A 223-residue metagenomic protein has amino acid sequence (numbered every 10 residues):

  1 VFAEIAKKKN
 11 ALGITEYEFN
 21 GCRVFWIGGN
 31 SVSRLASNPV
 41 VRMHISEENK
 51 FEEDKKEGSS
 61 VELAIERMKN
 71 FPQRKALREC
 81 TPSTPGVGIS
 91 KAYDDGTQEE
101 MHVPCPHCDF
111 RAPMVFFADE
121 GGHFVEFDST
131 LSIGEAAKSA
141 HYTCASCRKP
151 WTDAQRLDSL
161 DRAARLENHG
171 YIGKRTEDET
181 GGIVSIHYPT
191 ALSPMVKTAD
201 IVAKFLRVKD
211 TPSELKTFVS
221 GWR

Functional and structural regions predicted by a protein language model:
V1-V41: Inter-Walker segment of RecA-like/P-loop motor cores
F2-A3, F51-D54: Short, polar/flexible loop-turn hinges at active-site or ligand-entry regions and domain interfaces
F25-I27, H44, L77, I186: Hydrophobic/aromatic beta-strand patches that form the interior of the parallel beta-sheet core in alpha/beta enzyme
V32, F51, P85: Glycine-rich nucleotide phosphate-binding loop and flanking beta-alpha elements of Rossmann-like dinucleotide-binding
A36-S37, E53-E57: Alpha-helix N-cap/helix-start motif
S46-K50: Walker B catalytic acidic pair
K55-R223: Non-catalytic, compositionally simple segments
